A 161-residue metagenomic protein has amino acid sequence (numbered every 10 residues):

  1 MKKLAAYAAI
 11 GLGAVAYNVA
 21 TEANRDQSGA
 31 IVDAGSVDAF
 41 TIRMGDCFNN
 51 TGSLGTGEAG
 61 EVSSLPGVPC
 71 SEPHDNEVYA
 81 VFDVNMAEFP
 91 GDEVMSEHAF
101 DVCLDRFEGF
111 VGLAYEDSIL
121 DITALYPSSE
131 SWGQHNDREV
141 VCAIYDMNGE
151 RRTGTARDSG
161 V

Functional and structural regions predicted by a protein language model:
M1-Q27: Hydrophobic single-pass membrane-targeting/anchoring helices
V19-V161: Primary mode marks residue(s) on the alpha4-beta5-alpha5 output face of response regulator receiver
